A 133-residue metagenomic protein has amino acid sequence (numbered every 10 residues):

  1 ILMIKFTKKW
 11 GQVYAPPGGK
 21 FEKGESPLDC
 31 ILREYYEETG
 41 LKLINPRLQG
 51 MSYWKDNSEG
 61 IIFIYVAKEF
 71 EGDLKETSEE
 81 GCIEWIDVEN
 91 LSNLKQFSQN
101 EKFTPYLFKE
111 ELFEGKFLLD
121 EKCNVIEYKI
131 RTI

Functional and structural regions predicted by a protein language model:
I1-P16, K42-L43, R47: N-terminal strand-loop-strand
I4, K75-S78, G115-F117: Short, hydrophobic secondary-structure boundary micro-motifs
F6, G18, A67, V88 (+1 more regions): Active-site donor-binding loop signature of nucleotide-sugar glycosyltransferases
T7-K8, S52, E71, C123: Short, flexible active-site-adjacent loop segments at beta-strand->alpha-helix junctions, enriched in small/polar
F21-I44, K55-L107, K129-I133: Unchanged
L48, Y65-A67, F117: A structural signal for short, well-ordered beta-strand segments
Q49-K55: Short, solvent-exposed loop/turn elements at beta->coil junctions and helix N-caps that rim active or binding pockets
F108-I133: Charged phosphate-binding loop/patch that engages nucleotide di/tri-phosphates or the phosphate backbone of nucleic
